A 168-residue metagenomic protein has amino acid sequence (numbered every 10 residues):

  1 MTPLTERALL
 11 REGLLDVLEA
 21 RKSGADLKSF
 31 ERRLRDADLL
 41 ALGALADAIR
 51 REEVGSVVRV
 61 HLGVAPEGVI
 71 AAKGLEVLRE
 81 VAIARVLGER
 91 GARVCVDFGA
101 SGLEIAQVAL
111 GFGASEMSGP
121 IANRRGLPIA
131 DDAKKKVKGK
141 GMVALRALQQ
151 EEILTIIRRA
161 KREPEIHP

Functional and structural regions predicted by a protein language model:
M1-V58, I70-P168: Auxiliary Fe-S-binding modules of radical SAM enzymes
V64-V69: Glycine-rich active-site/cofactor-binding loop and its immediate structural neighborhood
